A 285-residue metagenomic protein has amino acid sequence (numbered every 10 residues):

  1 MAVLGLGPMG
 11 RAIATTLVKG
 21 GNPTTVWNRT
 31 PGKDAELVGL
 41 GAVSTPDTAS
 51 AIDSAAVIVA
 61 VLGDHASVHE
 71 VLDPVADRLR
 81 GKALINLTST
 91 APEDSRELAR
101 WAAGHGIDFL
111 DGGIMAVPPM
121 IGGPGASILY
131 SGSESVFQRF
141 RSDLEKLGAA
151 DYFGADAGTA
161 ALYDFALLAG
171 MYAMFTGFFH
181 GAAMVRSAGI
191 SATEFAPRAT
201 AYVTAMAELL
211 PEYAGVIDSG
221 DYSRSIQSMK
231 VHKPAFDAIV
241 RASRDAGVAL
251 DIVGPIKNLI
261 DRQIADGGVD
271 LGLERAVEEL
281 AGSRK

Functional and structural regions predicted by a protein language model:
M1-S54, V59-A60, K82, Y152: NAD(P)+-binding Rossmann beta1-loop-alpha1 motif at the extreme N-terminus of oxidoreductases
R29-T30, D64, S133: Residues in the short beta-alpha loop(s) of Rossmann-like NAD(P)-binding domains
T48-D108: Rossmann-fold NAD(P) dinucleotide-binding segment
S89-Y172: Rossmann-fold dinucleotide-binding core
A160-S283: Helical "substrate-binding/catalytic lid" subdomain of Rossmann-like NAD(P)-dependent dehydrogenases/reductases
